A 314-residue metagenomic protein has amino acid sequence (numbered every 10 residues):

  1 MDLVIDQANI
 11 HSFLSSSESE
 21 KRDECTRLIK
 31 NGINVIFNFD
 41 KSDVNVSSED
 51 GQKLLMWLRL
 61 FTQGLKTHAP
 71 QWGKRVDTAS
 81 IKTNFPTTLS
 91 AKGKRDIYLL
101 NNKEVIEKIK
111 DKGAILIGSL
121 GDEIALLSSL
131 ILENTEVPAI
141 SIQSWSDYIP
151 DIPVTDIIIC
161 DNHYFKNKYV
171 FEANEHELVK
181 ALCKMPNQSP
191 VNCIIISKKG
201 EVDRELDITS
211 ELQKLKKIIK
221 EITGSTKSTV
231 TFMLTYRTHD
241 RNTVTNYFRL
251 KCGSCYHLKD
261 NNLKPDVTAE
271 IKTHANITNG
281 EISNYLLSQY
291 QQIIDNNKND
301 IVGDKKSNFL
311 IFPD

Functional and structural regions predicted by a protein language model:
M1-S146, E175-D314: PLD/PLD-like phosphodiesterase catalytic module centered on the HKD motif
P150-D156: Secondary-structure "cap/kink" motif recognition
D156-I158, F248: Structural motif
I159-N162, S197: Short glycine-centered, acidic/aromatic-flanked micro-motifs in structured strand/loop junctions that mark active-site
N162-V179: Domain-level signal for Mg2+-assisted phosphodiester chemistry and nucleotide/NA-binding surfaces in nucleic-acid
